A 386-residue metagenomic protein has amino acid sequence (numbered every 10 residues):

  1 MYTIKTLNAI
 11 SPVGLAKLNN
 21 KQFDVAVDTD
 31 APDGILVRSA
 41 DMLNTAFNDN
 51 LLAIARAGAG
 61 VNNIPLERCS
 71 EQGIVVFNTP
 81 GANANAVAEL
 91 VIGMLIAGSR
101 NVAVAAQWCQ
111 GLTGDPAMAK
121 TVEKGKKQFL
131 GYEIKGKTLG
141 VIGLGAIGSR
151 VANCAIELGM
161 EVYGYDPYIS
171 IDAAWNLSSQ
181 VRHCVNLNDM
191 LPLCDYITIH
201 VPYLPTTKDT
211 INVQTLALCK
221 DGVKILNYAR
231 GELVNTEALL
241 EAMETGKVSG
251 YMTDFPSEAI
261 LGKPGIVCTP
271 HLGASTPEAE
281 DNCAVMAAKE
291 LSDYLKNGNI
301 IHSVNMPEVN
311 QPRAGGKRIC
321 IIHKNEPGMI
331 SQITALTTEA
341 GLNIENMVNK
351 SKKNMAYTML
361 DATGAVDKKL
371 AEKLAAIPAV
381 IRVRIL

Functional and structural regions predicted by a protein language model:
M1-T79, P192, N212-Q214, L218 (+3 more regions): An N-terminal-biased, well-structured beta-alpha scaffold segment characteristic of Rossmann-like dinucleotide-binding
L43-T45, P167-I260, S275: Rossmann-like adenosine-cofactor binding region
P80-T138, H302-S303: Phosphate-binding beta-alpha-beta segment of Rossmann-like dinucleotide-binding domains, i.e., the NAD(P)
A88-Q107, N153-M160, V285-N299, T334-T338 (+1 more regions): Oxidoreductase and adenylate-handling cofactor-binding alpha/beta cores
L144-G145: Glycine-rich Rossmann-fold phosphate-binding loop(s) that bind the pyrophosphate of adenine dinucleotide cofactors
G148-S149: N-terminal Rossmann-fold NAD(P) dinucleotide-binding loop
V213, D221-R313, Y357, K368 (+2 more regions): Rossmann-like dinucleotide-binding domain for NAD(H)/NADP(H)
I301, N305-L386: A conserved regulatory-domain signal marking ACT and ACT-like small-molecule sensing domains and adjacent regulatory
